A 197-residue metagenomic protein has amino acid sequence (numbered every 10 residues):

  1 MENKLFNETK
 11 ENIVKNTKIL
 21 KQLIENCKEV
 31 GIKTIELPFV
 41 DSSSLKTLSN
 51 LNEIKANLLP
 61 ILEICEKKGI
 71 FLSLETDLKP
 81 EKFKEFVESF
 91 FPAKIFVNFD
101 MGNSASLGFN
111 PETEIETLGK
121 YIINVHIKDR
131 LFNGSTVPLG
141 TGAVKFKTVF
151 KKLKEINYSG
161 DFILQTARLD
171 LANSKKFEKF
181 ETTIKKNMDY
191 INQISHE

Functional and structural regions predicted by a protein language model:
M1-E2, F39-D41, D129-L131, R168: Short, histidine-centered active-site or binding-site loop motifs used for metal coordination, general acid-base
E2-N3, T136: Generic secondary-structure boundary/loop-capping signal
N3-V97, S106, E181: Active-site acidic/histidine proton-transfer and metal-coordination neighborhood in alpha/beta enzyme cores
G31, P80-F99, S104-E197: Histidine-acidic metal/acid-base catalytic patches
